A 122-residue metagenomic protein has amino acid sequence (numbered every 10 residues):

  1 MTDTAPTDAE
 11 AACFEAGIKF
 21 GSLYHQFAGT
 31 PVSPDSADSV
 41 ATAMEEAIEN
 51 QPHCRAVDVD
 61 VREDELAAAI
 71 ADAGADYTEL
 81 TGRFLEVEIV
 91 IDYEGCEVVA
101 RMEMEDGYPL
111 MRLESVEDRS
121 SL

Functional and structural regions predicted by a protein language model:
M1-L122: Short beta-strand/helix segments in adaptor/scaffold domains that form protein-protein interfaces within large
